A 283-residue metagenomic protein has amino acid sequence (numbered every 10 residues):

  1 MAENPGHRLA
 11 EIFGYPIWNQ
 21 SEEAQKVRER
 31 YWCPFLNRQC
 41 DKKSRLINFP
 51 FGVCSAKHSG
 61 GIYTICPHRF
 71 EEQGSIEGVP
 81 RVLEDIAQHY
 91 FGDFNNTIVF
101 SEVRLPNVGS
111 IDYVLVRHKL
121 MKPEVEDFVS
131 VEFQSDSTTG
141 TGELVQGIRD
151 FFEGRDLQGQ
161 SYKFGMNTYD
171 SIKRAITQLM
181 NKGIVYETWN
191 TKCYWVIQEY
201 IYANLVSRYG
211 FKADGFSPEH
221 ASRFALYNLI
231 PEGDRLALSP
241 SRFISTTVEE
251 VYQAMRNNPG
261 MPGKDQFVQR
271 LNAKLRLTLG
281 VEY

Functional and structural regions predicted by a protein language model:
M1-R104, V108, M255-Y283: Nuclease-adjacent, charged terminal/linker segments that flank catalytic cores
V82, Q88-F91, T191-R235: C-terminal/domain-terminus segments
E102, V108-R117, F128-Q134: Short acidic loop-to-beta-strand element that houses the catalytic metal-binding Asp/Glu of nuclease active sites
L120-E126: Short, solvent-exposed loop/turn segments that connect beta-strands within catalytic domains and beta-strand-rich
S137-V206: Acidic, metal/cofactor-coordinating or nucleic-acid-engaging core segments within structured domains
G215-Y283: Charge-rich, low-complexity intrinsically disordered segments
